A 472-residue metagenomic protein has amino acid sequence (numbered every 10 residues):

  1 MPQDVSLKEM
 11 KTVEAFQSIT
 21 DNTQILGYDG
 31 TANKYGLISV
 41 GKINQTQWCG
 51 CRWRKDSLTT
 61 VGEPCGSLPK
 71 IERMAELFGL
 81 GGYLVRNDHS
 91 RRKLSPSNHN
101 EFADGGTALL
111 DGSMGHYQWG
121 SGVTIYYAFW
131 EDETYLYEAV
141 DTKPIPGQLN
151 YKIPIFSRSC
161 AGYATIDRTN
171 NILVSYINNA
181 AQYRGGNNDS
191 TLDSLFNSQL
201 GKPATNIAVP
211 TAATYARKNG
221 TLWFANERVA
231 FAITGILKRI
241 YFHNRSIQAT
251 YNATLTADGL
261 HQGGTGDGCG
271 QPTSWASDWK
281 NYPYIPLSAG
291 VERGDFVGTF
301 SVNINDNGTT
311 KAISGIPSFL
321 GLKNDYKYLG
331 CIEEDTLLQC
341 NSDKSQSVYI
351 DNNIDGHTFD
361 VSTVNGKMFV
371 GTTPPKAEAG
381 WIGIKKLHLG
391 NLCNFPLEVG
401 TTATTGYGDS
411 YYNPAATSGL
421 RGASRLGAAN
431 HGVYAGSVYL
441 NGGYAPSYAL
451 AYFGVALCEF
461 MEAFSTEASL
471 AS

Functional and structural regions predicted by a protein language model:
M1-N22, S469-S472: Short, intrinsically disordered N-terminal pre-domain segments
Q17-D29, G321-K323: Short hydrophobic/aromatic-rich beta-strand motifs
Q24-N44: Short, surface-exposed terminal/edge motifs of secreted or surface/virion proteins that either
D29-N33, I125-Y127, Y163, D335-L337 (+1 more regions): Acidic glycine-/aspartate-rich tracts in secreted/extracellular proteins
T46-D193, N197, G298-I304, P317-F319 (+2 more regions): Short acidic-hydrophobic catalytic motif
W48-K55, T254-A289, T309, L329-L337 (+1 more regions): C-terminal, surface-exposed recognition/capping segments
D141-D325: Short aromatic-cysteine micro-motif
Q339-N353: A short, polar/charged loop-to-alpha-helix boundary motif
